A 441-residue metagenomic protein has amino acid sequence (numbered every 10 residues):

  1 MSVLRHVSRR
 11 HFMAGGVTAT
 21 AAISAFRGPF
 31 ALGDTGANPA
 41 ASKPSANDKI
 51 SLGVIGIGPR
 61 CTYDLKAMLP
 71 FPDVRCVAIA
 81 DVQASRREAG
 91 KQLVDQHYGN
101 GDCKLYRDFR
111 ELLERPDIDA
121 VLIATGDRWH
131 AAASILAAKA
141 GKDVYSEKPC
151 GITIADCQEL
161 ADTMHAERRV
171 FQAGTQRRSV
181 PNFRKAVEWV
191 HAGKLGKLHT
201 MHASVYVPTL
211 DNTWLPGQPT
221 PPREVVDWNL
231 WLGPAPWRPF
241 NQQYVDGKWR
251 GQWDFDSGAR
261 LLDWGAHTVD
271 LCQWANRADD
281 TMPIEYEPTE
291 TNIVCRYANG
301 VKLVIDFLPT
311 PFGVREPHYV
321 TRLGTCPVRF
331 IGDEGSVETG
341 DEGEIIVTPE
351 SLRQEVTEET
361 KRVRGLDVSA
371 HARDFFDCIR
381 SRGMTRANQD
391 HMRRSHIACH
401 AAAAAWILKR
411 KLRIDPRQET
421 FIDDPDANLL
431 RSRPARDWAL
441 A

Functional and structural regions predicted by a protein language model:
S2-S146, A155-V170: N-terminal glycine-/serine-/threonine-rich beta1-alpha1-beta2 phosphate-ribose binding loop of Rossmann-like
G15, D64, R86, G90 (+7 more regions): Alpha-helical packing segments of well-folded alpha/beta enzyme cores
S45-N47, L113-P116, K139, M164-A166 (+5 more regions): Extracellular/periplasmic catalytic domains that process cell-envelope and extracellular macromolecules
F71, N100-G101, T163-R169, A192-G196 (+2 more regions): Secondary-structure transition/capping motifs at alpha-helix termini and the adjoining loop/turn into the next element
I79, V94, C157, T163 (+3 more regions): Active-site-proximal cap/loop segments of hydrolase catalytic domains
Q83-R86, Y106, G126-H130, C150-I152 (+5 more regions): Short, solvent-exposed turn/loop segments enriched in Gly/Ser/Thr/Pro and often Arg
D143-Y145, C150-V225, L230: A contiguous active-site-proximal alpha/beta segment in oxidoreductase catalytic domains
R184-K185, K197, H202-D390, R394-A441: Contiguous beta-strand/loop segments that form the cofactor/metal-binding neighborhood of enzyme cores
